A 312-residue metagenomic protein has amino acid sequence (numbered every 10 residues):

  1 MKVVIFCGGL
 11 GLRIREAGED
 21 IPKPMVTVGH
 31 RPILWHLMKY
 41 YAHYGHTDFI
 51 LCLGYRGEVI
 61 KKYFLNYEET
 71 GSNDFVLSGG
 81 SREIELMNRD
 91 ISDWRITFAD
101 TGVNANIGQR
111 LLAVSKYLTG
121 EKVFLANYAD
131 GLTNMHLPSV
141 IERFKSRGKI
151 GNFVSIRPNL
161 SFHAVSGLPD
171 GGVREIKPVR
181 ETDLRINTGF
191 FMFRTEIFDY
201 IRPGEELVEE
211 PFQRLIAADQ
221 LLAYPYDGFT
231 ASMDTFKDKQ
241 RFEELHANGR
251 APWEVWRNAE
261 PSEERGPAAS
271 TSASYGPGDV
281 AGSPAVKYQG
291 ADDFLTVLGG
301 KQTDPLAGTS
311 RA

Functional and structural regions predicted by a protein language model:
M1-Y67, F98, G290, L295-L298 (+1 more regions): N-terminal glycine-rich phosphate-binding loop and ensuing alpha1 helix
V3-I5, L51, A126, G151-V154 (+1 more regions): Structural beta-sheet core signal
I33-H36, R110-A113, P211: Well-ordered alpha-helical segments embedded in enzymatic catalytic cores
I60-P169: Conserved beta-loop-beta/alpha segment of the NTase-like Rossmann-fold superfamily that binds/positions NTPs
K122-L125, L132-T133, L137-K145, R157-L160 (+2 more regions): Catalytic-core segments of class I nucleotidyltransferases/pyrophosphorylases that form NMP-activated intermediates
